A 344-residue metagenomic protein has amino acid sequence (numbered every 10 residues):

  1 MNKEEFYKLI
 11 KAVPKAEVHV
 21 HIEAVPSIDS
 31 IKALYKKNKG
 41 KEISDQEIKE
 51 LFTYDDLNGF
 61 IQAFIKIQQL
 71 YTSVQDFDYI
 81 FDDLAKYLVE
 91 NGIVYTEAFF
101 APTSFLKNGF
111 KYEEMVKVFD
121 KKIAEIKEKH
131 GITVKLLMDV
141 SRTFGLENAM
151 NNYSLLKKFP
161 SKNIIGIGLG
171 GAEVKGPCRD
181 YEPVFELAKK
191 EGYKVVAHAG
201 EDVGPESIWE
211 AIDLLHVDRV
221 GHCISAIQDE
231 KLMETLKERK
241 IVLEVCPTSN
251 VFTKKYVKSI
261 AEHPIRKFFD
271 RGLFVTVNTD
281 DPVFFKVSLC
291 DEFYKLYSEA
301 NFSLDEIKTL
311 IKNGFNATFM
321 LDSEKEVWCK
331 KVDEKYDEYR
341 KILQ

Functional and structural regions predicted by a protein language model:
M1-Y193, D202-S207, L214-L215, R219 (+2 more regions): Metal-cofactor-binding active-site regions of metalloenzymes
H198: Short HxH-centered metal-ligating active-site micro-motif
